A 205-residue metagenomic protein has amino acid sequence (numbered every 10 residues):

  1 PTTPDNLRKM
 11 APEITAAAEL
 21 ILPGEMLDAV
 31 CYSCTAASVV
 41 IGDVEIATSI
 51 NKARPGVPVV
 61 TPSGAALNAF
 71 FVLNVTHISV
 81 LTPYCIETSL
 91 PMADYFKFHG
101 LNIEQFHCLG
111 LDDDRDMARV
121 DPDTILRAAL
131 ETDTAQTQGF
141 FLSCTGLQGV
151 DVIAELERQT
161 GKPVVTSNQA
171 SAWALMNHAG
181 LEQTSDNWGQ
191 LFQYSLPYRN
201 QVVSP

Functional and structural regions predicted by a protein language model:
P1-A16, L81-D121: N-terminal glycine-rich anion-binding loop in soluble enzyme alpha/beta folds
A11-I50, R54, P58-S63, L142-C144 (+1 more regions): N-terminal glycine-rich phosphate/adenylate-binding segment common to multiple enzyme folds
A47-F70, L156-S171, L175: Short, acidic/small-residue loops that bind anionic groups at enzyme active sites
T61-A65, R119-L130: Active-site glycine-rich loop that binds ribose-phosphate moieties when present
S79-V80, G100-H107, T160-N168, Q183-N187: Short hydrophobic/aromatic-enriched beta-strand-loop microsegments
R127-Q159, S171-A172: Hydrophobic alpha-helical
T166-P205: C-terminal functional extensions of proteins
